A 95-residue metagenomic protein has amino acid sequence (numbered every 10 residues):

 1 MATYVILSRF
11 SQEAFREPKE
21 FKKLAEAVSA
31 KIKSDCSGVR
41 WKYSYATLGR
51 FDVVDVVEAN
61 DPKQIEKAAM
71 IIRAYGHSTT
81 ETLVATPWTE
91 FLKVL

Functional and structural regions predicted by a protein language model:
M1-S37, Y45-F51, T89-L95: Short S/T/G/P-rich N-terminal loop/turn motif that feeds into the first structured element of a domain
S8, D55-N60: Short beta-strand-to-loop capping motifs
S34, F51-V57, T80: Intrinsic disorder/low-complexity signal
G38-S44, T80-E81: A short linear hydrophobic-aromatic micro-motif
A59-T86: An amphipathic, aromatic/His-enriched active-site/gating alpha helix that lines ligand/cofactor pockets
